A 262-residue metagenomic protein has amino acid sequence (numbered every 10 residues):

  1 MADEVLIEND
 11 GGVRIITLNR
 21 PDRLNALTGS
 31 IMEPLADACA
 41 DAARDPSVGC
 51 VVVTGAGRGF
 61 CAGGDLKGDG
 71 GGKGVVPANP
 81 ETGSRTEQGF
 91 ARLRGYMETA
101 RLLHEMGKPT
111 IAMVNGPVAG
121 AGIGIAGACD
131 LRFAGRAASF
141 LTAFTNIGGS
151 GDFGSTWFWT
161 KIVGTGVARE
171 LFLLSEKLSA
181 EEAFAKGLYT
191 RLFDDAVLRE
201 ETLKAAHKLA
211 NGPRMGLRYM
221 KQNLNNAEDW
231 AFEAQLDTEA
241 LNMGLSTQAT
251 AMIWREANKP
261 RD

Functional and structural regions predicted by a protein language model:
M1-A56: Conserved CoA-thioester-binding segment of acyl-CoA-metabolizing enzymes
M1-G11, G72, S175-A180, A196 (+2 more regions): C-terminal alpha-helix plus adjacent terminal tail
I16, R20, P34-L35, V53 (+7 more regions): Terminal peptide-recognition signature
S30, P34, G95, L102 (+2 more regions): Charged catalytic carboxylate motif
G55-L102, I147: Glycine- (often His-adjacent) and acidic-residue-rich active-site loop that binds/positions the CoA thioester
R101-M215: Crotonase-fold acyl-CoA enzyme core
